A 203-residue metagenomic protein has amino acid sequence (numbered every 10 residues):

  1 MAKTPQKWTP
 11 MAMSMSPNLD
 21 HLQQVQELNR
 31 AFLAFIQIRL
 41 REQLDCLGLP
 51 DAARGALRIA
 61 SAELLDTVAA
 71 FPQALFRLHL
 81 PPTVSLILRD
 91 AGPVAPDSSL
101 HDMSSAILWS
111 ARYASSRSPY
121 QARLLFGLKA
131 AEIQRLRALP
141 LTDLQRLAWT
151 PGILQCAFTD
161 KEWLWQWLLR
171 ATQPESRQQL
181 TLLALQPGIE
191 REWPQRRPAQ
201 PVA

Functional and structural regions predicted by a protein language model:
A2-E42: Intrinsically disordered, low-complexity acidic/Q/S/K-rich activation/interaction tracts characteristic
A2-M15, A62-D97: Intrinsically disordered, low-complexity linker/tail regions enriched in Pro/Ser/Thr and polar/acidic residues
A12-L22, E27-N29, D51, E132-L139 (+2 more regions): Extended, low-complexity, amphipathic alpha-helical coiled-coil/linker regions that act as scaffolds and localization
A34-H79: N-terminal interaction modules that seed assembly of large macromolecular complexes
I38-E42, V94, A114-R117, T150 (+1 more regions): Surface-exposed polar/charged interaction patches
Q43-L47, R54-L57, L100, S104 (+1 more regions): Amphipathic alpha-helical packing elements
F71-G92, T150-I189: Long, compositionally biased
E192-A203: Long, low-complexity acidic/proline-rich regions
